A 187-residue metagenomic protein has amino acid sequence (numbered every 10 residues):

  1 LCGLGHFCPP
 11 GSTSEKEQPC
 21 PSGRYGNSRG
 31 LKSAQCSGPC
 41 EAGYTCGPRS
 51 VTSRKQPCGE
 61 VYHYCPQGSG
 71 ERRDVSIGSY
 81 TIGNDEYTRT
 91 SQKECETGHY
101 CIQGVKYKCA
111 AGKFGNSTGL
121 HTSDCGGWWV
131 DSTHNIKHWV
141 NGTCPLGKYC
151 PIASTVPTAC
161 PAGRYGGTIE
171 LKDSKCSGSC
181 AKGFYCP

Functional and structural regions predicted by a protein language model:
L1-P187: Disulfide-rich, cysteine-dense extracellular ectodomains and adjacent flexible linkers of secreted and cell-surface
